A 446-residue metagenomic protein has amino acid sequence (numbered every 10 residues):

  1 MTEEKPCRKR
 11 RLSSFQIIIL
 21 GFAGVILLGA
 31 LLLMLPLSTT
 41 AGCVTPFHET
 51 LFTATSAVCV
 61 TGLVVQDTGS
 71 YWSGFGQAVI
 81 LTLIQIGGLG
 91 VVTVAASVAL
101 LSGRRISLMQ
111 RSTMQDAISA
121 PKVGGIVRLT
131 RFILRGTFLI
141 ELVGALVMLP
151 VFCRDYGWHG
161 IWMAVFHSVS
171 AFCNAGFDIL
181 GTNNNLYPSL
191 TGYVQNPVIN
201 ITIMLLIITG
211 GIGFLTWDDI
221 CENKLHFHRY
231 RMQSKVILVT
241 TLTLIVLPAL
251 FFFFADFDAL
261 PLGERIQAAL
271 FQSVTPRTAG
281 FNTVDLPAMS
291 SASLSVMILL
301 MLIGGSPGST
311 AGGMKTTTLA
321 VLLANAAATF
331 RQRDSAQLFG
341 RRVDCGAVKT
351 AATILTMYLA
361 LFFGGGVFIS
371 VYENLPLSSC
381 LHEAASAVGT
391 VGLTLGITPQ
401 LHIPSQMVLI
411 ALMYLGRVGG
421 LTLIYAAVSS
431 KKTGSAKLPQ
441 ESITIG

Functional and structural regions predicted by a protein language model:
M1-G446: Membrane-proximal intracellular helices of multi-pass ion channels
